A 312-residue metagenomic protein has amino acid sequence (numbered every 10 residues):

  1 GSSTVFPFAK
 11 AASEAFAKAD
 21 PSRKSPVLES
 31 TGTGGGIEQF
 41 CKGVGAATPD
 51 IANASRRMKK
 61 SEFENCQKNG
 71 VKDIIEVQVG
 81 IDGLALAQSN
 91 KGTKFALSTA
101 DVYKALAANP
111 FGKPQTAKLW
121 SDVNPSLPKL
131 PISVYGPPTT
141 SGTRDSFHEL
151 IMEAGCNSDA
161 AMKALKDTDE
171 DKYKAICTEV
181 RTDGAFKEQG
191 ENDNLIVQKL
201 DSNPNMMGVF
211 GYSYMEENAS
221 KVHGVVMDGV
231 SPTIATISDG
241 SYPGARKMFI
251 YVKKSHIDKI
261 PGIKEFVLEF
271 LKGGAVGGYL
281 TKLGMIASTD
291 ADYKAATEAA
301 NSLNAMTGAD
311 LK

Functional and structural regions predicted by a protein language model:
G1-K312: Flexible loop/hinge segments at secondary-structure junctions
